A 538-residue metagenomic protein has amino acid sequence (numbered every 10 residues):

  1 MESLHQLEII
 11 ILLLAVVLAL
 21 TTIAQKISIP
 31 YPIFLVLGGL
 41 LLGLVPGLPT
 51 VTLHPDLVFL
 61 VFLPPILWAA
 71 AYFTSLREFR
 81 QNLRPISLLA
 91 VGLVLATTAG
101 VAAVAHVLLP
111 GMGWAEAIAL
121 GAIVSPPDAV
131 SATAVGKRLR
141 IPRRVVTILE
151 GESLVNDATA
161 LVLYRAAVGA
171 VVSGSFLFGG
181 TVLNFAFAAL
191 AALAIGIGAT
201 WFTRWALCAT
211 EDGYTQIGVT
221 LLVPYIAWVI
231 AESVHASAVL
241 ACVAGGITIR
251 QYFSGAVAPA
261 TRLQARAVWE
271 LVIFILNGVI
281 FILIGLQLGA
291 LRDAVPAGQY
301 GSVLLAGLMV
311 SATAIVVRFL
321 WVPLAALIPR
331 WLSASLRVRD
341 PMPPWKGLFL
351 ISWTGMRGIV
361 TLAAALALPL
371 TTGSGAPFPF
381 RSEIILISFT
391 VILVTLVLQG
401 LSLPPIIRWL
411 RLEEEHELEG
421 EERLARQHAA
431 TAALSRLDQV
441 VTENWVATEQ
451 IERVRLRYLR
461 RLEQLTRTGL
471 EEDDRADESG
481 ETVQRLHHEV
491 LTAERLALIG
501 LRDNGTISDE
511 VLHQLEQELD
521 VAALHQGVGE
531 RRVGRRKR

Functional and structural regions predicted by a protein language model:
M1-L424, R502-T506, E510-R538: Transmembrane helical cores of multi-pass secondary ion antiporters/exchangers
L412-R538: Cytosolic C-terminal regulatory domains/tails of membrane transporters and channels
